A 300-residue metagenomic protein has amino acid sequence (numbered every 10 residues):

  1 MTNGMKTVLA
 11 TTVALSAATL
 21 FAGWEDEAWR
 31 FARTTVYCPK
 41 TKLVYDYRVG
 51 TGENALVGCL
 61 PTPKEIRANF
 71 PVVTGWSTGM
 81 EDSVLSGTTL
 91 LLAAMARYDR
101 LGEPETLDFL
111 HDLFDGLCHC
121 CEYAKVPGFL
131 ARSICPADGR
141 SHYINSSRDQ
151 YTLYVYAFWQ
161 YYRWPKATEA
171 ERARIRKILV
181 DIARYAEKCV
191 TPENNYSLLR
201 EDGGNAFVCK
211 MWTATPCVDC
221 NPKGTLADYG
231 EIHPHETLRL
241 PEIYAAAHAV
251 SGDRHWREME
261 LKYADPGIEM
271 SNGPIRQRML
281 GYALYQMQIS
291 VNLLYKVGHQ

Functional and structural regions predicted by a protein language model:
M1-L9: Bacterial N-terminal signal peptides that target proteins for export
T12-L20: Hydrophobic h-region of N-terminal signal peptides that target proteins for export in Gram-negative bacteria
L20-L85, D112, G116-S133, Y185-P216: Low-complexity, Ser/Thr/Pro/Gly-enriched N-terminal "stalk/linker" regions
F21-A32, E103-C120, A157, K166-V190 (+2 more regions): Extended, well-ordered alpha-helical scaffold segments
P71-L90, D138-Q150, F207-L238, E269-Q300: Solvent-exposed loop and edge beta-strand segments that line ligand/cofactor-binding and catalytic clefts
T88-G102, L153-E171, R239-D253, Q288-H299: Well-ordered alpha-helical scaffold segments within catalytic/enzyme domains
M95-A96, R100, P104-H142, D149 (+1 more regions): Active-site-adjacent structural elements in enzyme catalytic domains
D138-Y143, Y156-A249: Active-site lining segments of carbohydrate-active enzymes
